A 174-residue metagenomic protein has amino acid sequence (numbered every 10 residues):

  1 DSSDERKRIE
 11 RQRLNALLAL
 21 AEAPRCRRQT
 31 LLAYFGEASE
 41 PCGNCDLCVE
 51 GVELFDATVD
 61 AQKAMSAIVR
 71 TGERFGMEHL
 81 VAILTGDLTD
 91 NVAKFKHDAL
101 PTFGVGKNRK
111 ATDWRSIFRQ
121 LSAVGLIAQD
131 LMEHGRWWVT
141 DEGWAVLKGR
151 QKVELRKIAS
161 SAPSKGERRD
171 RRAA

Functional and structural regions predicted by a protein language model:
D1-L14, P24-Q29, Y34-A174: Accessory DNA-binding and partner-docking regions appended to nucleic-acid-acting proteins, especially the terminal
